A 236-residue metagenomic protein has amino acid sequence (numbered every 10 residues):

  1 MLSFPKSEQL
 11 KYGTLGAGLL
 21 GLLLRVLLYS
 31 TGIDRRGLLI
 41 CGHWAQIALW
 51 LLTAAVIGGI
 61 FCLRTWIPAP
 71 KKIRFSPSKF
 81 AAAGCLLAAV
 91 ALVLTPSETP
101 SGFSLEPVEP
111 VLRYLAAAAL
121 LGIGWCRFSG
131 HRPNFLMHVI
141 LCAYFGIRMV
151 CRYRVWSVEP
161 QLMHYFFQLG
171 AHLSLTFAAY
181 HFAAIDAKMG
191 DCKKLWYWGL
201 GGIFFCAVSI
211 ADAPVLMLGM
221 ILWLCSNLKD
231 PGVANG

Functional and structural regions predicted by a protein language model:
M1, V139, V233-G236: Polar low-complexity intrinsically disordered regions
M1-Y114: N-terminal topogenic module of multi-pass integral membrane proteins
G13-V26, I57-I60, Q168-G236: C-terminal transmembrane-bundle signature of multipass membrane proteins, characterized by strong activation on
G16-L22, K79-P96, E109-G124, F135-R152 (+2 more regions): Alpha-helical transmembrane segments of multi-pass integral membrane proteins
L28-L49, T95-L115, S129-L136, V150-L169 (+2 more regions): Membrane-helix interface and helix-disruption motif detector
W44, W50, W66, W125 (+3 more regions): A residue-identity detector for tryptophan
I60, L92-T95, G124-R127, L224-N227: Structural signal for membrane-spanning alpha-helices in multi-pass inner-membrane proteins, emphasizing helix cores
W66-P77, W125-L136, A183-K193: Membrane-interface helix-boundary motifs at transmembrane edges
